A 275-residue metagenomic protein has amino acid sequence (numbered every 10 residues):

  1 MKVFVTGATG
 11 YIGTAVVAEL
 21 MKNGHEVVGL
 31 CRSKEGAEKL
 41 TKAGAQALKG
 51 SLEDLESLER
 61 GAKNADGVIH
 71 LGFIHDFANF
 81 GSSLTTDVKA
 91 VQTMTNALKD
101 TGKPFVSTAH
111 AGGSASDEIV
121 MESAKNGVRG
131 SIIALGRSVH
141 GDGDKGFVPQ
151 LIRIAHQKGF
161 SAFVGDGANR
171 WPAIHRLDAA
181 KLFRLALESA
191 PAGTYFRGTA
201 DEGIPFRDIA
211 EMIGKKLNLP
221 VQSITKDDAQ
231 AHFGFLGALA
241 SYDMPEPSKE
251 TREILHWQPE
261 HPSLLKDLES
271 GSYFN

Functional and structural regions predicted by a protein language model:
K2, L182-L236: Mid/C-terminal beta-alpha module of Rossmann-like enzyme folds, strongest in SDR-family dehydrogenases/epimerases
V3-H25: N-terminal Rossmann NAD(P)H-binding glycine-rich loop of SDR-like oxidoreductase domains
T14, G29-Q92: NAD(P)H-binding glycine-rich loop region in Rossmannoid oxidoreductase-like domains and their noncatalytic homologs
E26-V28, V68, I74-I119, S131: Conserved Rossmann-fold NAD(P)-dependent oxidoreductase catalytic core, especially the SDR/UDP-sugar
G50, G237-N275: C-terminal amphipathic/interface module of NAD(P)-dependent oxidoreductases and related NAD-binding regulators
E118-D142, F147-I154, A162: Conserved beta-loop-beta element that borders a ligand/cofactor-binding pocket
G127, I152-V164, L219-S223, D227: A short C-terminal helix-loop "cap" of Rossmann-like NAD(P)-dependent dehydrogenase/epimerase domains
G143-Q150, F163-A190, T194: Substrate-positioning beta->alpha
